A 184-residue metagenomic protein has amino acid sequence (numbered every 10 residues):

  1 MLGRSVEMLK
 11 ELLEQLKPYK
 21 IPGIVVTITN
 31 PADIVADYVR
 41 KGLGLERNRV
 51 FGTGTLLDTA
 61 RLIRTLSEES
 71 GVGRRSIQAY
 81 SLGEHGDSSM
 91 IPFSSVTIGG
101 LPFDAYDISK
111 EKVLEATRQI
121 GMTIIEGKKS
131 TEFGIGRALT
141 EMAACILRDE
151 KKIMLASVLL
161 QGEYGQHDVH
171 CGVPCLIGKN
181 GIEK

Functional and structural regions predicted by a protein language model:
M1-I24: Rossmann-like NAD(P)-binding element
R4, M8, T27, P31 (+1 more regions): Short, contiguous, pocket-lining structural segments that sit at or immediately flank catalytic/ligand-binding sites
E14, D37, R64: Active-site phosphate/pyrophosphate- and oxyanion-stabilizing loops and adjacent acidic/basic residues in soluble
V25-V26, V50: Hydrophobic/aromatic residues located in beta-strands of well-ordered beta-sheets within soluble catalytic
T27-V35, G54-D58: Gly/Ser/Thr-rich loops at beta-strand to alpha-helix junctions that form or flank small-molecule/cofactor-binding
V35-L43: Short Gly/Thr/Asp-enriched flexible loops that form oxyanion-binding sites at enzyme active sites
G42-R49, L57-K184: C-terminal substrate-binding/catalytic lobe of Rossmann-fold NAD(P)-dependent dehydrogenases
